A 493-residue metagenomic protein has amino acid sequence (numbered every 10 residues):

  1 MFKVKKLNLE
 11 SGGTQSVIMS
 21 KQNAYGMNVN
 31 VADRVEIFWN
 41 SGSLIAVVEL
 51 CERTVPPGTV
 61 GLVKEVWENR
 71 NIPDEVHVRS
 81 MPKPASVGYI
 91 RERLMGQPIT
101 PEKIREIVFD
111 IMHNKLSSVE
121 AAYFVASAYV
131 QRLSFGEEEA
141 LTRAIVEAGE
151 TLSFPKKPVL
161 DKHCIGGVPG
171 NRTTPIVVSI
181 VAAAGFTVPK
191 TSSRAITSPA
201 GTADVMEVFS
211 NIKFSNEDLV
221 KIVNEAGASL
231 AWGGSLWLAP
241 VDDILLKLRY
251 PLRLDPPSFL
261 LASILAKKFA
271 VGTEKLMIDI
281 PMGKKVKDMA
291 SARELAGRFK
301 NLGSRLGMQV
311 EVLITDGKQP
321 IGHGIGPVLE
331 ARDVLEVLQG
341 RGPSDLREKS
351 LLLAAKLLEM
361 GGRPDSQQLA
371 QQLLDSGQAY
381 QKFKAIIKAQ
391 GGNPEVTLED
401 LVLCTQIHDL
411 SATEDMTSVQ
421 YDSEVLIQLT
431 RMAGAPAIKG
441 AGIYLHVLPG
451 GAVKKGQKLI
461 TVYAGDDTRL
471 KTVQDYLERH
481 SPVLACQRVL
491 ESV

Functional and structural regions predicted by a protein language model:
M1-M95: Long, compositionally biased stretches
M81-P169, V208, K382-Q390, V493: Acidic, glycine/proline-rich low-complexity segments that act as flexible tails and inter-domain linkers
G96-E106, I111-H113, T151-S153, D255-P256 (+2 more regions): Well-ordered secondary-structure scaffolds
V125-Y129, K162-H163, T202-V205, P240-Y250 (+2 more regions): Active-site-proximal beta-alpha loop/turn segments in soluble metabolic enzymes
V159-A182, F186-S198: Glycine/serine-rich anion-binding loops at beta->alpha junctions that coordinate negatively charged ligand groups
D161-K162, V188-S192, S215, L230-G234 (+2 more regions): General beta-strand structural signal in soluble alpha/beta enzymes
V205-S229, G297-G303, G307: A glycine-rich helix N-cap at a beta->alpha junction
A226-T273: Phosphate/diphosphate-binding glycine-rich loops and adjacent basic-rich segments that engage nucleotide
